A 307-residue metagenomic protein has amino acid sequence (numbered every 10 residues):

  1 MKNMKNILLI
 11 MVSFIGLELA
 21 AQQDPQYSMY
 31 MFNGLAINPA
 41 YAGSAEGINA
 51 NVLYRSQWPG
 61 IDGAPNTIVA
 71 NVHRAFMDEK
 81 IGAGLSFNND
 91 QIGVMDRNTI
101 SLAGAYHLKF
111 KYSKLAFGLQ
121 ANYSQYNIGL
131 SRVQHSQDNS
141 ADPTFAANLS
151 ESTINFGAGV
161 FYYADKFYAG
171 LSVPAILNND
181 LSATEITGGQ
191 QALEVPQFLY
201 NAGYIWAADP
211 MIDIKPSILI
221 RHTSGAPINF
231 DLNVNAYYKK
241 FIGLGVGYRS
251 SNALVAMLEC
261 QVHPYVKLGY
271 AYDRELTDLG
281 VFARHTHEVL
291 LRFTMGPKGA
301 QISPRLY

Functional and structural regions predicted by a protein language model:
M4-G16: Sec-dependent N-terminal signal peptides
Q22-Y307: Subset of outer-membrane beta-barrel
